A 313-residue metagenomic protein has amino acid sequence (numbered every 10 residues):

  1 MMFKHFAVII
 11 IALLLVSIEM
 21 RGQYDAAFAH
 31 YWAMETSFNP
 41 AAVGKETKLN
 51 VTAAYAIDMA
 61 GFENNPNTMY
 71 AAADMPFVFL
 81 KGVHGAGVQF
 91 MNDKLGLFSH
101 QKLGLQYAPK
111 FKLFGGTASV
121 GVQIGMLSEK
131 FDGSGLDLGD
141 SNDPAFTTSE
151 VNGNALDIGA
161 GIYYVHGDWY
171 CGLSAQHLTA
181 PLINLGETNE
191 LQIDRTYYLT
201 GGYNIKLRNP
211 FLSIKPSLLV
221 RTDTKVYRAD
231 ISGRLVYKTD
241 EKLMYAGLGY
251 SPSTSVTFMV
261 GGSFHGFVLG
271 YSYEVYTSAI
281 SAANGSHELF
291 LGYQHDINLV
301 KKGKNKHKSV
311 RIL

Functional and structural regions predicted by a protein language model:
M1-V8: Bacterial N-terminal signal peptides that target proteins for export
V8-S17: Bacterial N-terminal signal peptides
S17-Q23: Bacterial Sec-dependent signal peptides at the C-terminal "C-region" and cleavage site
Q23-L313: Subset of outer-membrane beta-barrel
